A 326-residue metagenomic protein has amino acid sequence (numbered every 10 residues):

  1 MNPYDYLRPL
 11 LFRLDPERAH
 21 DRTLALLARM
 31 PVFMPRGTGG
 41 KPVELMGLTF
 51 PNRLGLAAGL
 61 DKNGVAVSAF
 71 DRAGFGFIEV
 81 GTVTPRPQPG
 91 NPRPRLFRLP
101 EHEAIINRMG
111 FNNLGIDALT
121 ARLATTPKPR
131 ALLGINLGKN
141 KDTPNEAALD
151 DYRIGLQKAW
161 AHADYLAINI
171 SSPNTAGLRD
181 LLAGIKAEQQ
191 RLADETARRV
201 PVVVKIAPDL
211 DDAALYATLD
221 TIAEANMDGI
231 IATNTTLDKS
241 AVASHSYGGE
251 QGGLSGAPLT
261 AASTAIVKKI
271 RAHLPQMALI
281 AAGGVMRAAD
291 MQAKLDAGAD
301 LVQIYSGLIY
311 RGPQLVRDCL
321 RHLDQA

Functional and structural regions predicted by a protein language model:
N2-E44, N107-N112, I116: An N-cap/entry alpha-helix motif that binds or orients negatively charged groups
L24-P31, R36, I170-D180, T221-M277 (+1 more regions): Glycine/Thr-rich beta-alpha phosphate-binding loop at enzyme active sites
L48-G55, P129-I135, E188-L210, A272-A281: Short beta-strand/loop segments at the ligand-binding rim of alpha/beta enzyme cores
N63-R72, L210-E224, A272-L274, V285-V302: Catalytic cores of alpha/beta
G74-Q88, I170-S172, G229-L237, V285 (+1 more regions): Glycine-rich phosphate-binding active-site loops on the catalytic face of alpha/beta enzymes
G81-A131: A gly/proline- and charged-residue-enriched helix-loop-helix capping module
P87-E103, S240-G252, S306-A326: C-terminal helical cap(s) of enzyme catalytic domains, especially alpha/beta-barrels
N140-Y152, G177-R179, V204-A223: Active-site glycine- and acidic-residue-rich loops that bind and position anionic ligands or nucleotide-like cofactors
